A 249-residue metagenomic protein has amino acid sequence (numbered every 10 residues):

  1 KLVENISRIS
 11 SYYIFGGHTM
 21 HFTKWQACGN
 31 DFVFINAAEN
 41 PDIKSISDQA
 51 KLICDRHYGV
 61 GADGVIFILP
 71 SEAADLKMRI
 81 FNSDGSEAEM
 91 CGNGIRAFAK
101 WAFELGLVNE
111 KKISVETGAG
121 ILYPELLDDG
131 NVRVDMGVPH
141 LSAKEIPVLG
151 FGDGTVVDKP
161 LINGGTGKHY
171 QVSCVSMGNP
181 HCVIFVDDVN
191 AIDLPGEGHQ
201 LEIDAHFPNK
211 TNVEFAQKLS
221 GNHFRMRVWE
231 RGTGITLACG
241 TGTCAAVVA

Functional and structural regions predicted by a protein language model:
K1-T19: Short, Lys/Arg-enriched N-terminal segments with co-localized hydrophobic residues within the first ~10-30 amino acids
S10-S11, R56, K168: Intrinsically disordered, low-complexity segments enriched in small/polar residues
I14-D129, C182-A249: A glycine-rich beta-to-alpha transition motif near the start of alpha/beta enzyme domains, typified by
L107, E116-V186, N190: ATP-dependent small-molecule kinase catalytic core of the GHMP/sugar-kinase superfamily and closely related
